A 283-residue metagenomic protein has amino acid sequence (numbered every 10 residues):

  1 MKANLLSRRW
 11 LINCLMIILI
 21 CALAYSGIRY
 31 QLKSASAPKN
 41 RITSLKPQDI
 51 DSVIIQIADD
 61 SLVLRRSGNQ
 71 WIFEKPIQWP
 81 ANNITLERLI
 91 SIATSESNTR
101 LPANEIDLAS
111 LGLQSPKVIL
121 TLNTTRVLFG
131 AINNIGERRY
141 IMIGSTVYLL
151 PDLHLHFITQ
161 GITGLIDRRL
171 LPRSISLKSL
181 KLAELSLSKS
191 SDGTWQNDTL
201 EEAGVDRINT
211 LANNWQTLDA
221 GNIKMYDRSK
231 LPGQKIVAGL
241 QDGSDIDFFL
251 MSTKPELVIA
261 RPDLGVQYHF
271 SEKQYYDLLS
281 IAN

Functional and structural regions predicted by a protein language model:
K2-N283: A short-motif feature that recognizes glycine-rich, charge-decorated loops that bind or process nucleotide phosphates
